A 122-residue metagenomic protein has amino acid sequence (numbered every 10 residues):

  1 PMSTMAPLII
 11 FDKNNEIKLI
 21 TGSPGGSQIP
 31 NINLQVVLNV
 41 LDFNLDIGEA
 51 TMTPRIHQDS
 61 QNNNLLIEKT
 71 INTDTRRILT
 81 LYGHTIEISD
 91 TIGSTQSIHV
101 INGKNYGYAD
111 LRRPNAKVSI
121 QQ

Functional and structural regions predicted by a protein language model:
P1-T85, S89: Proteins synthesized as precursors that undergo proteolytic processing into mature forms
T70-Q122: Cofactor-centric catalytic regions
